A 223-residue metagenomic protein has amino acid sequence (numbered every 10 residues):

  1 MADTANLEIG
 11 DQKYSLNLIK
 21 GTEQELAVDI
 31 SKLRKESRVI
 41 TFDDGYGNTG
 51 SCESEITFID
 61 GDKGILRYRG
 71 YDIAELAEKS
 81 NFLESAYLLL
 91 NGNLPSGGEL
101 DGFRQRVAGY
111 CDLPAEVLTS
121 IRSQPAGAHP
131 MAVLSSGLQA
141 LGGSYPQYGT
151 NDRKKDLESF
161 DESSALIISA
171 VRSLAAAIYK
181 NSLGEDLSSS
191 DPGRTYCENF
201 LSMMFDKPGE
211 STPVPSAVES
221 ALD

Functional and structural regions predicted by a protein language model:
A2-D223: Hydrophobic alpha-helical bundle cores within soluble ligand-binding/oligomerization subdomains
